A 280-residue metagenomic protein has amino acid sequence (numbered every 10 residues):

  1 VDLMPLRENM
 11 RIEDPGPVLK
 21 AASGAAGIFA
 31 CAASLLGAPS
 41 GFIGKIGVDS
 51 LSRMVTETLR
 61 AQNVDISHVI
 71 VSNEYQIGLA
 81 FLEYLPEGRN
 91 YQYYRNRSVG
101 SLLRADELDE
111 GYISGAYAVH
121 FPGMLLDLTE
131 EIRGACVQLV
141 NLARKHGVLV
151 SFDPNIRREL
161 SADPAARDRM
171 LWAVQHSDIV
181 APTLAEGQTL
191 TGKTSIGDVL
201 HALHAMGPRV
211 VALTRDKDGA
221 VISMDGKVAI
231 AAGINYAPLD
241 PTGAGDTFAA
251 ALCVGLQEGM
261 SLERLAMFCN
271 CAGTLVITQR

Functional and structural regions predicted by a protein language model:
V1-V64, A237-L239: Glycine-rich phosphate/adenosyl-contacting loop at the front of the ribokinase-like
C31, L79-E83, G219-I222: Short beta-strand scaffold segments in enzyme catalytic cores
A33, T183, G245: Short, conserved phosphate/pyrophosphate- and ester-handling motifs at nucleotide-, phospho-/glycolipid
P39-G123: Conserved N-terminal subdomain of the carbohydrate kinase-like
G111-Y112, W172-A173, H204: Structural alpha-helical scaffold elements that stabilize or flank donor/cofactor-binding regions in carbohydrate
A118, M124-H201, D218-A220: Conserved beta-alpha-beta core of the PfkB/ribokinase-like small-molecule kinase fold
N141-K145, G192-R280: Conserved phosphate-binding/catalytic region of the ribokinase-like
